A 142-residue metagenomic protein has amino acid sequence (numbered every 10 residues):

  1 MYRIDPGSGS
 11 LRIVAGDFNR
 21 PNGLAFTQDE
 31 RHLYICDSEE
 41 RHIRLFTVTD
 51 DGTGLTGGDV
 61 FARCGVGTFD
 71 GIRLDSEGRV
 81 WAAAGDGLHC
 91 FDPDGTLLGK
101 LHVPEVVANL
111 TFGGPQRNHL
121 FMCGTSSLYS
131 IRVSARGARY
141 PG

Functional and structural regions predicted by a protein language model:
M1, L11-H32, R63-G85, P104-N118 (+1 more regions): Beta-rich, blade/repeat-based domains predominating in secreted/periplasmic proteins but also intracellular
M1, R41-R44, L88-H89, L128-S130: Structural signal for beta-propeller blades
Y2-R20, T47-G65, C90-V103: Blade-edge beta-strand/turn elements of extracellular beta-propeller and related beta-sheet repeat scaffolds
A25, H32-I35, R44-D50: N-terminal first-folded block
S38-R41, A82: Short, solvent-exposed loop/turn segments at conserved positions within beta-propeller repeat blades
F46-G54, V133-Y140: Short loop/turn segments immediately following beta-strands, especially the blade-tip and inter-blade linker loops
M122-G142: Flexible, glycine-rich linker and terminal segments associated with outer-membrane beta-barrel/transport systems
